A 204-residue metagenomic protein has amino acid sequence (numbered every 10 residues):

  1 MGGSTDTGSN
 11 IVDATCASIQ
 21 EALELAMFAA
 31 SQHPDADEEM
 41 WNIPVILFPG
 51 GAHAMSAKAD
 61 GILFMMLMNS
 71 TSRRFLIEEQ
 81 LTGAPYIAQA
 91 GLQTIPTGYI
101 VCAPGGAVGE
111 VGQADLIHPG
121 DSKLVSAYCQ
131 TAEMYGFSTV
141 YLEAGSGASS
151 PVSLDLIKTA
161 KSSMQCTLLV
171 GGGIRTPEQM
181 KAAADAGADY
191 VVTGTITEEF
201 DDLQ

Functional and structural regions predicted by a protein language model:
M1-T7, G51, G61, M65-L76 (+3 more regions): Glycine-rich phosphate-binding active-site loops on the catalytic face of alpha/beta enzymes
I11-P49, G83-I95, S150-T176, Q204: Alpha-helix-loop-beta-strand connector modules within alpha/beta enzyme cores
N42-I46, G61, T97-V101, S138-Y141 (+2 more regions): Structural preference for beta-strand elements that scaffold enzyme active sites
H53-E133: Conserved anion-binding
M55, Y128, L156, E178-Q179: Short acidic active-site motifs
L92, T97, G105-G106, G120-A127 (+2 more regions): Alpha/beta catalytic cores of nucleotide-metabolism and tRNA/nucleoside-modifying enzymes
E110-H118, P151, V170, T176-D185: Active-site-adjacent loop and "lid" segments of alpha/beta metabolic enzymes
E110-I157, T197-F200: Glycine/Thr-rich beta-alpha phosphate-binding loop at enzyme active sites
